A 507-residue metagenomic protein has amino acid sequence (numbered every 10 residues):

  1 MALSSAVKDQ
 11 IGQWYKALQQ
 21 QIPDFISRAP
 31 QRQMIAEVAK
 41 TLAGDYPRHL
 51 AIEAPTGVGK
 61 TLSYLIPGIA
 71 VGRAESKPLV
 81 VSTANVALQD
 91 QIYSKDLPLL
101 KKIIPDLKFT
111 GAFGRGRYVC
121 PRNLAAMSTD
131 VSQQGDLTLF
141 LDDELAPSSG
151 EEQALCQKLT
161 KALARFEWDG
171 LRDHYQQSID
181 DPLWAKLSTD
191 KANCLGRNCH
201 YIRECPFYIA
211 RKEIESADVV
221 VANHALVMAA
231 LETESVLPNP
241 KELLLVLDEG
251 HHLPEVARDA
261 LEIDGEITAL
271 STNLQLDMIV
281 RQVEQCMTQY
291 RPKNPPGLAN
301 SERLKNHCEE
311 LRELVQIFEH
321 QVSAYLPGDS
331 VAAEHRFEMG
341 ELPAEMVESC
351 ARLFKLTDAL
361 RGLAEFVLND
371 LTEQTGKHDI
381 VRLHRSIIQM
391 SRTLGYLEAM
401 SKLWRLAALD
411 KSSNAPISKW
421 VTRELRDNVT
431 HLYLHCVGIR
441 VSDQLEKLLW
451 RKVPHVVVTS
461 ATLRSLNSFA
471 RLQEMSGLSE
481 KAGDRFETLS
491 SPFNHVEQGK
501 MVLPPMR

Functional and structural regions predicted by a protein language model:
A2-Q20, I26, E75-P78, T83-D218 (+3 more regions): A substrate-engagement module of RecA-like helicase motors
F25-L42: N-terminal pre-P-loop "Q-motif" helix
G44-I66: Walker A/P-loop
D45-L50, K77, D218, P454: Pre-Walker A (Motif I) flank of P-loop NTPase domains
Y64, A70, D90, K95-P98 (+5 more regions): Signature of the SF2 helicase/ATPase Hel1-core->accessory helical subdomain module
Q133-D136, F140, L145-L155, Y325-T422 (+1 more regions): Conserved helicase ATPase core
A185-D218, M228-L237, V367-P504: A contiguous, basic/glycine-rich beta-loop/short-helix subdomain that forms a polymer-engagement track
I279-E302, K481-R507: Conserved catalytic alpha/beta cores of large enzymes that bind or transform nucleotide phosphates and polynucleotides
